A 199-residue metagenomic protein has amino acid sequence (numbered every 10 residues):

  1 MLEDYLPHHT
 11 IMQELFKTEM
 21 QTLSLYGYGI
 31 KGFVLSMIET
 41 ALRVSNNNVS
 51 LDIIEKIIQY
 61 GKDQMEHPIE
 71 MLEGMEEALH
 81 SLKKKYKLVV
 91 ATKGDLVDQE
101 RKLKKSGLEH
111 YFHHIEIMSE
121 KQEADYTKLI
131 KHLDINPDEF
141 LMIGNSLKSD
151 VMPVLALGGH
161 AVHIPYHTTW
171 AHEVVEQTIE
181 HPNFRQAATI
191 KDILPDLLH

Functional and structural regions predicted by a protein language model:
M1-L6: Basic, amphipathic juxtamembrane/active-site segments that coordinate anionic phosphate or diphosphate groups
P7-Q13, N47-L51, M71-E73, V97-R101 (+1 more regions): Short hydrophobic/aromatic-rich motifs at helix boundaries and adjacent loops
H8-H9, Q13-D63: A metal-dependent, Asp-based hydrolase signature
I30-K31, L35, V49-E55, Q59-V90 (+1 more regions): Short, acidic loop-to-helix structural element flanking the phosphoryl-transfer center in phosphate-processing enzymes
E76, H80, K87, L96-H199: Asp-based, Mg2+/Mn2+-dependent phosphohydrolase catalytic module
K93: Acidic ATP/Mg2+-coordinating residue in the GHKL
